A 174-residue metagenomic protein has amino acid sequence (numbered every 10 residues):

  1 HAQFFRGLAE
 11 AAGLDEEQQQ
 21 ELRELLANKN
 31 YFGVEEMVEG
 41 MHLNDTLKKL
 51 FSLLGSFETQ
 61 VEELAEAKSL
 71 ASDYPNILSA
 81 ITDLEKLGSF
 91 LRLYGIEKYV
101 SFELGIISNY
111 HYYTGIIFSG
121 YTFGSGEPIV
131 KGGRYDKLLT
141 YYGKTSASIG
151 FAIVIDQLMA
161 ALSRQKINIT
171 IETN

Functional and structural regions predicted by a protein language model:
Q3-L14, Q18, G33-N174: Positively charged, Gly/Ser-enriched RNA/tRNA-binding surfaces
